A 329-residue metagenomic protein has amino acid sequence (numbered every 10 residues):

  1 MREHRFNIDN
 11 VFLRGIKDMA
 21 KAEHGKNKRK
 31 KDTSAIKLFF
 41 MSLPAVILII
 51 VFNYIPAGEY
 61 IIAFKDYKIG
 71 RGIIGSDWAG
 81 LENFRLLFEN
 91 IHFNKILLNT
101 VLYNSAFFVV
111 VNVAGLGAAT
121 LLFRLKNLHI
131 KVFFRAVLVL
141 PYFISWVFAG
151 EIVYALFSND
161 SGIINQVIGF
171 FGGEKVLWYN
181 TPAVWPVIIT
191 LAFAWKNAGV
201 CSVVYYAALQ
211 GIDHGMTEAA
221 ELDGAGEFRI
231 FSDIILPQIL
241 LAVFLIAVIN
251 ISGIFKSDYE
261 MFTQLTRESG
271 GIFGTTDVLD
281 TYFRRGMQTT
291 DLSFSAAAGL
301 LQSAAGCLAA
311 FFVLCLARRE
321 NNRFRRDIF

Functional and structural regions predicted by a protein language model:
R2, F6-D32: Short, Lys/Arg-rich, polar N-terminal cytosolic tail immediately upstream of the first transmembrane signal-anchor
K30-F329: A structural signal for multi-pass alpha-helical bundles of membrane permease subunits that mediate small-molecule
